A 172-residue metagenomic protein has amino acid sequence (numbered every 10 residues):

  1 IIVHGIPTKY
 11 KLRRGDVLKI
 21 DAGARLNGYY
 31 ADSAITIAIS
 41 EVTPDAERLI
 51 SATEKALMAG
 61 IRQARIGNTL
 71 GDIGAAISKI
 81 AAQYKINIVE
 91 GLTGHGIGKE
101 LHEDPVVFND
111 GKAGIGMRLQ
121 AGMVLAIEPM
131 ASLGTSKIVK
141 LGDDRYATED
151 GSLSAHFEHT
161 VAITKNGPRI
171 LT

Functional and structural regions predicted by a protein language model:
I1-T172: Active-site neighborhoods and metal-handling regions in enzymes and metal-associated proteins
